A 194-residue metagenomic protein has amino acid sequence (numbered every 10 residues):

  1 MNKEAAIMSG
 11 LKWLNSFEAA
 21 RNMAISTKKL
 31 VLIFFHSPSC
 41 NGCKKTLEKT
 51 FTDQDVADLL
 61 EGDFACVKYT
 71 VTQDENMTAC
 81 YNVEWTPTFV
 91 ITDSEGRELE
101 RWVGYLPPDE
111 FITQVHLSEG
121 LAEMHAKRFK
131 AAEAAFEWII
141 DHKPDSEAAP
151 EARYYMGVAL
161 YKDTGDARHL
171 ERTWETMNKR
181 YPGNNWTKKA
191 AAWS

Functional and structural regions predicted by a protein language model:
I7-V56: Local sequence-structure signature of Cys/Sec-based thiol-disulfide redox active-site neighborhoods
F17-S26, T52-S118: Thioredoxin-like thiol-disulfide oxidoreductase module
Q54, R97, R101-P107, I139-A149 (+2 more regions): Short solvent-exposed coil/turn linkers within tandem alpha-helical repeat scaffolds
A79, I112-S146, R180: Alpha-helical segment of the N-proximal tetratricopeptide repeat
M124, M156-Y161, S194: Specific register positions within alpha-helical solenoid repeats of the TPR/Sel1-like families, i.e., one
F129, D166-A167: TPR-repeat structural position
A132, H169-L170: Single-residue signature of alpha-solenoid repeat helices
